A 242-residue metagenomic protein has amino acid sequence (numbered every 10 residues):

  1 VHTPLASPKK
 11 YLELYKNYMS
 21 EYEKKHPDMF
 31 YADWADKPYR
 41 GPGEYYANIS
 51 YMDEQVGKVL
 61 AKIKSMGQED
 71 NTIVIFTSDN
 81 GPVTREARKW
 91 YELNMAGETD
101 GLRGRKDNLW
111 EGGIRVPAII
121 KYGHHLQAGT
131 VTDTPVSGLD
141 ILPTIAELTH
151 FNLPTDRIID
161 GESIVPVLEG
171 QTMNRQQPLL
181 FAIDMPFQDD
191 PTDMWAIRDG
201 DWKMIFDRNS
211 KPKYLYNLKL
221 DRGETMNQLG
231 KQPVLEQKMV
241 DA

Functional and structural regions predicted by a protein language model:
V1-G41, V83-T84, R88-W90, V234: Active-site His/acidic residue clusters
R40-Y51: The substrate-binding groove and active-site-proximal loops of carbohydrate-active enzymes, especially glycoside
I49-M52, V56, I73-S78, P117-I119 (+2 more regions): Beta-strand elements within well-structured catalytic alpha/beta cores of enzymes that handle phosphate/sulfate esters
S50, E54-G57, A61, D100 (+6 more regions): Solvent-exposed, polar/charged alpha-helical surfaces in well-ordered, non-transmembrane soluble domains, broadly
Y51-W90: Metal-dependent active-site segment of extracytoplasmic phospho-/sulfohydrolases and closely related
A61-Q68, A146-H150, E169, P233: Sec-exported extracytoplasmic/periplasmic mature domains
P82-E111, L126-T130, T134, L139-L218: C-terminal cap/loop subdomain of S1 sulfatases and analogous C-terminal strand-loop tails that border
D221: Intrinsically disordered, low-complexity polar regions and short flexible loop motifs
